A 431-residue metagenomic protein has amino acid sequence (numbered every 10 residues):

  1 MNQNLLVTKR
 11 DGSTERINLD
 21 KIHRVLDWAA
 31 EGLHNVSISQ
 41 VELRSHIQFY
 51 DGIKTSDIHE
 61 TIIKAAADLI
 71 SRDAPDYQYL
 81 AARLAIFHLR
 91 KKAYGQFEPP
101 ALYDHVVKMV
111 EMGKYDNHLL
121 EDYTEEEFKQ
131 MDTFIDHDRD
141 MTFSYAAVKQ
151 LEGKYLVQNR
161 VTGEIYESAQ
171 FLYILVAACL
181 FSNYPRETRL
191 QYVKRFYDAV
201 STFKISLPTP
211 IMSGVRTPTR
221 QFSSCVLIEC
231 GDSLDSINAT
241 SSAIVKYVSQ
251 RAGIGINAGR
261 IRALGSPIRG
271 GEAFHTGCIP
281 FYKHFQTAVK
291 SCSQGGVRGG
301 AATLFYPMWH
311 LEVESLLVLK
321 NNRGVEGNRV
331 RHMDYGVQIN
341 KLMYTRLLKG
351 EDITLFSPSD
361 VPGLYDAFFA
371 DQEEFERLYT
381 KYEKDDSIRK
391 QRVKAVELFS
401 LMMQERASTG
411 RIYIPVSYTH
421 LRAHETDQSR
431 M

Functional and structural regions predicted by a protein language model:
M1-L19, H23-Y166, Q391, M403: Often metal-dependent polyanion-binding catalytic scaffolds in large enzymes
L6, R16, V226-I228, G255-N257 (+2 more regions): Structured core elements
V25, A29, R44, Q48 (+15 more regions): Generic, well-ordered alpha-helical scaffold segments in large soluble proteins
V36-E42, S56, R72-L80, E187-Y192 (+3 more regions): Flexible, glycine/charged-enriched surface loops at secondary-structure junctions
Q96-Q158, E164-R186, I261, G270-H284 (+2 more regions): Conserved, charged catalytic cores of large soluble enzymes
F143, K149-Q286, K290: Long, structured ligand/cofactor-binding scaffold of large enzymes
T419-T426: Conserved small/polar residues in nucleotide/adenosyl-binding loops
